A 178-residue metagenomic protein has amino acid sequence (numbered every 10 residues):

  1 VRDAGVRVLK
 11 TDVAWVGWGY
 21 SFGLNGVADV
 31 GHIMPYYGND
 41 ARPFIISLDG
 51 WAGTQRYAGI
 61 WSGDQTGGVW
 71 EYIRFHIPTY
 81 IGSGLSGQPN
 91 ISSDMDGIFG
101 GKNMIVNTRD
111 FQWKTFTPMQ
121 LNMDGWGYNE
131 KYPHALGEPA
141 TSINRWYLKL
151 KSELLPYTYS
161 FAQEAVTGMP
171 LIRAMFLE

Functional and structural regions predicted by a protein language model:
V1-E178: Catalytic-domain carbohydrate-binding cleft regions of carbohydrate-active enzymes
